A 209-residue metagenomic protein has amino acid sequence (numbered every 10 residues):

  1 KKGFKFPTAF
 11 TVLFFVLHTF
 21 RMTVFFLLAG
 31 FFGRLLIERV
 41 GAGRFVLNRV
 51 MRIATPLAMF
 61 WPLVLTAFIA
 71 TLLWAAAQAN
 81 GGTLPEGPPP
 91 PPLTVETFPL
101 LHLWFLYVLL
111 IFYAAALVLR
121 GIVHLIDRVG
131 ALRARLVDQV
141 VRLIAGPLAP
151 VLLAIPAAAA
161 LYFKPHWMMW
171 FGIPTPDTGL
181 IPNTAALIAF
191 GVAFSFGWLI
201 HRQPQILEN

Functional and structural regions predicted by a protein language model:
K1-N209: Alpha-helical transmembrane segments and their immediate juxtamembrane cytosolic regions
